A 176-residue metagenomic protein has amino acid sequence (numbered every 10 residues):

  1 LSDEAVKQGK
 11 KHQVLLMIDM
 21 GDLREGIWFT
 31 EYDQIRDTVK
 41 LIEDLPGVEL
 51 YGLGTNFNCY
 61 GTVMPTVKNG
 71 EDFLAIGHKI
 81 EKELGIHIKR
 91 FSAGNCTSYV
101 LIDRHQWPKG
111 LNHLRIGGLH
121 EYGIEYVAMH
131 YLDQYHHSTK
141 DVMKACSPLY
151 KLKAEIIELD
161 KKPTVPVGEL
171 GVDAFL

Functional and structural regions predicted by a protein language model:
L1-H87: Active-site-proximal beta-alpha core segment in soluble small-molecule metabolic enzymes
K68-L176: Active-site anion/phosphate-binding pocket segments in diverse small-molecule metabolic enzymes
